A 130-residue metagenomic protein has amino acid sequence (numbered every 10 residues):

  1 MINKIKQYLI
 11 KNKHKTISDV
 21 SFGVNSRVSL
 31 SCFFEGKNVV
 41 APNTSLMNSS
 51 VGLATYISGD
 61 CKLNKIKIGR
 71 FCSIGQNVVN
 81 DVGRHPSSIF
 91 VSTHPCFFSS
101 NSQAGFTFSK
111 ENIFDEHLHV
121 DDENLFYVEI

Functional and structural regions predicted by a protein language model:
M1-R27: Membrane-proximal basic amphipathic "stem/tether" segments
S21, L30-I130: Flexible, glycine/small-residue-enriched loop-and-beta-strand segment within the central core of proteins
